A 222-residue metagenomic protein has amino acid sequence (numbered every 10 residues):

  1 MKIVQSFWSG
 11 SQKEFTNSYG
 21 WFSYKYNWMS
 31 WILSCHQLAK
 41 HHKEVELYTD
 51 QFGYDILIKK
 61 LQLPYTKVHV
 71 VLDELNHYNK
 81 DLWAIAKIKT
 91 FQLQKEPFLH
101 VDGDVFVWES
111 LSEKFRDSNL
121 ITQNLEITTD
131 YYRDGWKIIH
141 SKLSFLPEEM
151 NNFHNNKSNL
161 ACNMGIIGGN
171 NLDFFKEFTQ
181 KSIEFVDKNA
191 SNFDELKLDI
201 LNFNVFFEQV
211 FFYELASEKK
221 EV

Functional and structural regions predicted by a protein language model:
M1-L75: N-terminal anchoring/stem segment of glycosyltransferases
S9-Q12, F52-D55, E74-N76, V105-V107 (+3 more regions): Short, solvent-exposed loop/turn segments at secondary-structure junctions
Y26-W28, I32-S34, D73-V101, V105-W108: A conserved donor-nucleotide-binding helix/loop in the catalytic core of Leloir-type glycosyltransferases
E44-Q51, P97-D102, L120: Short, hydrophobic beta-strand segments that form beta-sheet elements in well-ordered domains
K60-E74, P97-F98, K114-Q123: Active-site regions of enzymes building and remodeling cell-envelope glycoconjugates
V107-S144: Conserved donor-nucleotide/metal-binding helix-loop-beta segment in metal-dependent transferases, i.e., the alpha-helix
L143-K157: Short, flexible, basic/aromatic active-site loop/helix in glycosyltransferases
H154-V222: Catalytic core and acceptor-binding pocket of nucleotide-sugar-dependent glycosyltransferases
